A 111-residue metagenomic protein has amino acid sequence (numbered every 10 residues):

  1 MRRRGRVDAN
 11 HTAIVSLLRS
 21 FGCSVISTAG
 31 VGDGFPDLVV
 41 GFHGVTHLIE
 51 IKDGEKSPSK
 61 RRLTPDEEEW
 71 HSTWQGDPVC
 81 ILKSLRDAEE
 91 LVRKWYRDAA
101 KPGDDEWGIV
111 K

Functional and structural regions predicted by a protein language model:
M1-K111: Catalytic phosphate/metal-binding cores of nucleic-acid and nucleotide-processing enzymes, i.e., regions that mediate
